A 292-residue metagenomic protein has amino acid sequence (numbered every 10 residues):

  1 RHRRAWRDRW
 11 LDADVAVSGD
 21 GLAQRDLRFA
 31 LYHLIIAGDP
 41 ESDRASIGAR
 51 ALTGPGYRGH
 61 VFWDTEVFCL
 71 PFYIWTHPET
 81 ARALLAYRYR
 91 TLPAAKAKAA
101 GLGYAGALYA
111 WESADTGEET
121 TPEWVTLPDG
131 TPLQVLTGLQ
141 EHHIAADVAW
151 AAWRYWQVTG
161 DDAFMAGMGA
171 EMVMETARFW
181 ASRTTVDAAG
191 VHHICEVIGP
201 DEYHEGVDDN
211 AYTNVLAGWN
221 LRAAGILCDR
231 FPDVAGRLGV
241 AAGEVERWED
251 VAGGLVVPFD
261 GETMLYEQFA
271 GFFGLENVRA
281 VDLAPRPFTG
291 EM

Functional and structural regions predicted by a protein language model:
R1-Y57: Acidic/polar, glycine-enriched structural segments that form the non-catalytic walls/loops of the carbohydrate-binding
L11-A16, Y32-A37, V67-P78, D147-D162 (+3 more regions): Well-ordered alpha-helical scaffold segments within catalytic/enzyme domains
V17-Q24, P40-R44, W75-L85, W156-E171 (+1 more regions): Structural helix-adjacent loops and short alpha-helical linkers that scaffold large soluble proteins
G19, T53-W63, P132-A145, D201-N214 (+1 more regions): Solvent-exposed loop and edge beta-strand segments that line ligand/cofactor-binding and catalytic clefts
F29-I36, Y87-A94, E171-R183, W219 (+2 more regions): Alpha-helical scaffold segments in carbohydrate-active enzymes
G38-T53, E79-W150, W156, A163-G167 (+2 more regions): Helix-terminus loop motifs that line ligand-binding clefts
V61-T91, E141, G167, R222 (+2 more regions): Active-site core of glycosidic bond-cleaving carbohydrate-active enzymes
D129, F179-G243: Acidic/histidine-rich catalytic neighborhood
